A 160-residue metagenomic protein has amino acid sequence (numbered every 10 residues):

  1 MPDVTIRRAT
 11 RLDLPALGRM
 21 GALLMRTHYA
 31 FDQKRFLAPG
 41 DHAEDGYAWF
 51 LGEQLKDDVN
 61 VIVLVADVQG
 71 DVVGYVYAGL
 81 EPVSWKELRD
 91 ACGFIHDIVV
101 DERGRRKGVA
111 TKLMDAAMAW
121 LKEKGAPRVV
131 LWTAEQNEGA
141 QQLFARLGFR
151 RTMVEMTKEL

Functional and structural regions predicted by a protein language model:
M1-P15: Conserved N-terminal entry element of GNAT/NAT acetyltransferase domains
M25-L51: Conserved GNAT-fold acetyl-CoA-binding loop/helix
G46-L64, F94: A short helix-loop-beta-strand connector motif used in the catalytic cores of GNAT acetyltransferases and, in some
N60, V68-G74, G139: Glycine-rich acetyl-CoA-binding "A-motif" of GNAT/NAT acetyltransferases
V65, D71-L80, F94, V99: Conserved beta-strand in the GNAT
D97-V100, R106-A119, Q142, R146: Conserved acetyl-CoA-binding loop-helix of GNAT-fold acetyltransferases
T111, E123, E135-M153: Conserved active-site alpha-helix within GNAT-family acetyltransferase domains
K122-W132: Conserved GNAT acetyl-CoA-binding A-motif
